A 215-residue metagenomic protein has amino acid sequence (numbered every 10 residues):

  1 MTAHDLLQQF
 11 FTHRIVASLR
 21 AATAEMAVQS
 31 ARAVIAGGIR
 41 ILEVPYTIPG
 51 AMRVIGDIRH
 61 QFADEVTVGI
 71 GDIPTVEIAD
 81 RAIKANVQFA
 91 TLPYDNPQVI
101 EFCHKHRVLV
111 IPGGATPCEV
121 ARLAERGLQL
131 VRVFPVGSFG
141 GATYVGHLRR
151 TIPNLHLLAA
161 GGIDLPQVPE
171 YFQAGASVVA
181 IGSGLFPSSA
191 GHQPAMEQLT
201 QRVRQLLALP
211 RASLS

Functional and structural regions predicted by a protein language model:
M1-N86, K105, N154, L165-P166 (+2 more regions): Conserved N-terminal beta1-alpha1 strand-loop-helix module at the mouth
R20-A21, I70-V76, L92-D95, P112-P117 (+2 more regions): Glycine-rich beta-to-alpha transition loops that act as phosphate-gripper elements at the mouths of alpha/beta enzyme
M26, V54, E77-I78, Q98-V99 (+3 more regions): Short acidic active-site motifs
R40-I41, Q88, L109, Q129 (+1 more regions): Residue-level detector of anion-binding/catalytic polar loops
F89-V99, R132-G141, G175-M196: Glycine-rich phosphate-binding active-site loops on the catalytic face of alpha/beta enzymes
P93-F139: Histidine/lysine/aspartate-rich catalytic loop segments that bind and position anionic ligands
G127-R132, Y144, P153-N154: A contiguous pocket-lining binding segment that forms or flanks enzyme active sites
F139, V145-T151, T200: A charged, well-structured terminal subsegment
